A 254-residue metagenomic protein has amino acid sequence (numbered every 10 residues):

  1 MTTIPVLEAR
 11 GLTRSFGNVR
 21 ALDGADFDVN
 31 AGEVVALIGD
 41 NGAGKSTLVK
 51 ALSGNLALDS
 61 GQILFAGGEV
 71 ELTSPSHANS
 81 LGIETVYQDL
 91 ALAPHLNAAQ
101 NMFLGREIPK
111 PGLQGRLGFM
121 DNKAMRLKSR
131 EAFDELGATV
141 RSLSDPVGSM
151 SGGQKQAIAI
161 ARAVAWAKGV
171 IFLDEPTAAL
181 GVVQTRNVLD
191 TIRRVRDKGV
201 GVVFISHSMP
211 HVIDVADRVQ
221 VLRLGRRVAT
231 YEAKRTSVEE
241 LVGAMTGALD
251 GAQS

Functional and structural regions predicted by a protein language model:
T2-S254: Glycine-rich phosphate-binding loops of nucleotide-dependent enzymes
